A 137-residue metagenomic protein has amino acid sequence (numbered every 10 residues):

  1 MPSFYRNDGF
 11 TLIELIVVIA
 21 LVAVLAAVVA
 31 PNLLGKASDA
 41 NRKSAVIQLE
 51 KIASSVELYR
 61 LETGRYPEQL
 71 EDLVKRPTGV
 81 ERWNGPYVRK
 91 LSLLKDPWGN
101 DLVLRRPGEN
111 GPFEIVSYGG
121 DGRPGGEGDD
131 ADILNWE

Functional and structural regions predicted by a protein language model:
M1-F10: N-terminal leader/signal peptides at the extreme start of proteins
Y5, S38-N41, T63: Flexible interhelical turns and helix-capping residues at alpha-helix boundaries within structured domains
I16-N32: Alpha-helical hydrophobic helix detector
V29-L33, A37, V56, R60: Short amphipathic alpha-helical interaction patches enriched in hydrophobic/aromatic residues with interspersed Lys/Arg
N32-K51: Aliphatic-rich helix starts adjacent to a transmembrane/signal segment
E50, S54-E137: Low-complexity, acidic interaction segments enriched in glycine
